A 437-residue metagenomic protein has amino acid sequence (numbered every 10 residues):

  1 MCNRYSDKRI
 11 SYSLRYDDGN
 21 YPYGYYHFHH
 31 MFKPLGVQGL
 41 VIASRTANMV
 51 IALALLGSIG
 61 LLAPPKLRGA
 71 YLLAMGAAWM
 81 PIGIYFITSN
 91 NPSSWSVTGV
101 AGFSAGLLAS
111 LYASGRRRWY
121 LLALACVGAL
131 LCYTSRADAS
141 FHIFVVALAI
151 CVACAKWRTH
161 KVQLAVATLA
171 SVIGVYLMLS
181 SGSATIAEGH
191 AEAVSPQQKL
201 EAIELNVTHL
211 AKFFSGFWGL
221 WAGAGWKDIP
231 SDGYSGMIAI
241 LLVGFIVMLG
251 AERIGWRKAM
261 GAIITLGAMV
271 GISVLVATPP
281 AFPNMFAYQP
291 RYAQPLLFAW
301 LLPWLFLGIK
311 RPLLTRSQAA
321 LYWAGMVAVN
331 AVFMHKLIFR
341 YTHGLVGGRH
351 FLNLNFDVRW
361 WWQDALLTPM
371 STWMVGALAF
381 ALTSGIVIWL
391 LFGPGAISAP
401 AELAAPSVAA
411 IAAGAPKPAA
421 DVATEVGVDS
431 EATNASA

Functional and structural regions predicted by a protein language model:
M1-G39: Interfacial juxtamembrane loops and adjacent helix segments that form the catalytic/substrate-binding surfaces
I10-S11, F28, A165, Y176-R253 (+1 more regions): Membrane-lumen/periplasm interface segments of multi-pass, membrane-embedded glycan/lipid transferases
L35, G60-P81: Transmembrane-helix signature of polytopic, membrane-embedded enzymes that assemble or transfer cell-envelope glycans
A43-K66: Transmembrane-helix motifs of polytopic, lipid-linked glycan transferases
T88-S96: Short acidic/glycine- and proline-prone juxtamembrane loop motifs at membrane-interface regions of multi-pass membrane
A109-S114, S140-S171: Perimembrane helix-loop-helix junctions
Y120-A137, H142-L148: Membrane-interface alpha helices of multi-pass inner-membrane proteins
A153-C154, V175, I186-K199, Q318-S407 (+1 more regions): Transmembrane helical bundles and short interhelical boundary loops of multi-pass, membrane-embedded
